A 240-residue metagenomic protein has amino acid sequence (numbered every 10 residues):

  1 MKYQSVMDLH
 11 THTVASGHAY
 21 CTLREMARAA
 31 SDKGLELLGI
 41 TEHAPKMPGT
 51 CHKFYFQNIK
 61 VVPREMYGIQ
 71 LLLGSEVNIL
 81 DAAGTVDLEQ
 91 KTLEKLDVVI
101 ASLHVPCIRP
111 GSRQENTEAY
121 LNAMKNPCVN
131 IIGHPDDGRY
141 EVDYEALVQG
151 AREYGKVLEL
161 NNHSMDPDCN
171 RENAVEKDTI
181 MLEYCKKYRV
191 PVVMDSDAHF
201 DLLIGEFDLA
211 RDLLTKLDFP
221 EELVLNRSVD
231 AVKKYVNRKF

Functional and structural regions predicted by a protein language model:
M1-K33: N-terminal active-site segment of His-dependent metallophosphoesterases
K2, A44, G49-L160, S164 (+2 more regions): Extended substrate/RNA-proximal surfaces in nucleic-acid metabolism proteins
Q4-V6, L37-L38, L72, N130 (+1 more regions): Hydrophobic "anchor" residues on beta-strands that sit immediately upstream of conserved functional sites
V6-S16, I40-H43, I132-D136, S196: Histidine-centered catalytic micro-motifs
G17-Y20, T50-K53, E141-V148, D168-Y184 (+2 more regions): Histidine/acidic-residue-rich catalytic or RNA/ligand-binding cores of hydrolases and nuclease-related proteins
R24-L38, N58-E65: Alpha-helical scaffold segments that flank or form the walls of functional sites
E36-L37, V157, P191, P220: Residue-level detector of anion-binding/catalytic polar loops
H43, V190-I204: Short acidic/histidine-rich active-site segments
